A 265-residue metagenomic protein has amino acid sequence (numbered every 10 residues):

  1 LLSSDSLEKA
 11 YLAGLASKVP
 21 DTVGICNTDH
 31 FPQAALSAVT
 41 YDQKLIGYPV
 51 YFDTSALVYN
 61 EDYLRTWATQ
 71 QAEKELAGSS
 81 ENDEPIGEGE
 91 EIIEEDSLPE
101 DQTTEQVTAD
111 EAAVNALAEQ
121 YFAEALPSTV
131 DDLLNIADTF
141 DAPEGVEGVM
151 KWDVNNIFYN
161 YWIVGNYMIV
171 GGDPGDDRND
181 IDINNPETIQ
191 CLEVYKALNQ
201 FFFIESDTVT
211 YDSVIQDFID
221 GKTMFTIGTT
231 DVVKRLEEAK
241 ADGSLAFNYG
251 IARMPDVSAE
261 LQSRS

Functional and structural regions predicted by a protein language model:
L1-L36, P49-Y59, E124-L134, M150-W162 (+2 more regions): Ligand-binding clamshell of periplasmic/extracellular solute-binding protein-like
S4-A56, R65-W67, K74, G78 (+5 more regions): Hinge/lid segment of periplasmic solute-binding proteins
Y11-L15, D62-T69, D138-G145, K196-F203 (+2 more regions): Sec-exported extracytoplasmic/periplasmic mature domains
S17-F31, A116-A125, I169-L192, A241-G243 (+1 more regions): Short, solvent-exposed loop/beta-turn-alpha elements that line the ligand-binding surface or hinge of extracytoplasmic
D42-V50, S55, D83-D180, T223: Extracytoplasmic/periplasmic solute-binding protein
A113-E124, D177-D180, K196-T210, K222 (+1 more regions): A local structural motif
L134-F140, D176-Y211, M254: Glycine-centered hinge/linker elements that transmit conformational signals in sensory and ligand-binding systems
I215-Q216: Alpha-helical segments flanking ligand/cofactor-binding loops in enzyme cores
